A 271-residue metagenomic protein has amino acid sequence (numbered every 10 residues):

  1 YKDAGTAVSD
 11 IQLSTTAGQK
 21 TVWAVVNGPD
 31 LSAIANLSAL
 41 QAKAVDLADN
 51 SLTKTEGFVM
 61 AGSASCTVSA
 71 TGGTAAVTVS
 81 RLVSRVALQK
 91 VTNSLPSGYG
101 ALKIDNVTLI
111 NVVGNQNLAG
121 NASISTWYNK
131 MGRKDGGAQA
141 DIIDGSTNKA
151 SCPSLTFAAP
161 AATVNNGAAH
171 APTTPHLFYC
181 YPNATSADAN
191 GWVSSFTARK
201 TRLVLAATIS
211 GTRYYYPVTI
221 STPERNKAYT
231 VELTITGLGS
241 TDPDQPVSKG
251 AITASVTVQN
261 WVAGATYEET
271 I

Functional and structural regions predicted by a protein language model:
Y1-N36, Q89, N93-K227, Y267-I271: Tryptophan-paired
P29, A39-A44: Amphipathic alpha-helical scaffolding segments
A42-R85, Q89-N93, T219-I271: Extracellular beta-sheet/turn segments enriched in Thr/Pro/Gly and aliphatic residues
